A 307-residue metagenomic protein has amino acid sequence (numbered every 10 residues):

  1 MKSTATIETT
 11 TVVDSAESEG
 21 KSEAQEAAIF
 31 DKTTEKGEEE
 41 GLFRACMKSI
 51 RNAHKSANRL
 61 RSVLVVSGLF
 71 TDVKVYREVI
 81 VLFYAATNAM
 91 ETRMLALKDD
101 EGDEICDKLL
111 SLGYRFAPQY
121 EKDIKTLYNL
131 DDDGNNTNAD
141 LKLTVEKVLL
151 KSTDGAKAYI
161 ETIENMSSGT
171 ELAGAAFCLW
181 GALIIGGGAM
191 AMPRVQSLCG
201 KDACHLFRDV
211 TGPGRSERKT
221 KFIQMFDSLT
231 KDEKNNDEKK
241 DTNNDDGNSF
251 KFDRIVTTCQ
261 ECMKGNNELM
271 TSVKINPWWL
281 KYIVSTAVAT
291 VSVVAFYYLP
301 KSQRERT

Functional and structural regions predicted by a protein language model:
K2-T307: Metal- and O2-centered redox machinery and metal/ROS homeostasis
